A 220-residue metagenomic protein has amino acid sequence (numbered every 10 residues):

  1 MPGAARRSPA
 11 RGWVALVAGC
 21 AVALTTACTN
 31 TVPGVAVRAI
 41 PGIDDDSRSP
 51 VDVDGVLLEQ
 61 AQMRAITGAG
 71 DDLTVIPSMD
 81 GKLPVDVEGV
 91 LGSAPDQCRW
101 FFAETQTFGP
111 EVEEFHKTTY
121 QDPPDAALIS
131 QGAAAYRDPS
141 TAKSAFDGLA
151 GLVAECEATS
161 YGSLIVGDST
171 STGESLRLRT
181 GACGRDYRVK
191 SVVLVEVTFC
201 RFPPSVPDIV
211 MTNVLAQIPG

Functional and structural regions predicted by a protein language model:
M1-V17: Bacterial N-terminal signal peptides that target proteins for export
L24-A27: C-terminal motif of bacterial Sec signal peptides marking the signal peptidase cleavage site
T29-E114, V210, L215: N-terminal "mature-domain start" segment
E59, T141-L149, P207-V214: Stable alpha-helical elements in mature extracytoplasmic
V112-K143: A short acidic-to-branched-hydrophobic micro-motif
S130-G132, R188-R201: Short, well-ordered beta-strand elements
S140-D186: Short Gly/Thr-rich strand-loop-strand
E196-G220: Surface-exposed amphipathic alpha-helical segments
